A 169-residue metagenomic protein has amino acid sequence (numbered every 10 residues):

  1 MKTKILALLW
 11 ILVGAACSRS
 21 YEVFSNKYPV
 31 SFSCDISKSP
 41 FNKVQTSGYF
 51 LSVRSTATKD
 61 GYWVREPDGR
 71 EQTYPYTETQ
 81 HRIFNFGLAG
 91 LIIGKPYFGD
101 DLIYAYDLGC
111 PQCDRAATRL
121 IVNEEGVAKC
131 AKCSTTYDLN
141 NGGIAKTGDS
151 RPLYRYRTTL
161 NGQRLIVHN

Functional and structural regions predicted by a protein language model:
K2-W10: Sec-dependent signal peptide recognition, specifically the positively charged N-region followed immediately by
K4, P96-Y97, A145: A general structural-boundary detector
L9, L102-A105, E125, L153: Flanking scaffold residues of small Cys/His-coordinated metal-binding clusters
V13-A16: C-terminal motif of bacterial Sec signal peptides marking the signal peptidase cleavage site
S20-V122, R157-N169: N-terminal pre-ligand scaffold of iron-sulfur
Y104, G109-G148: Acidic, glycine-rich flexible loop segments
T135-N169: Short Fe-S-cluster ligation motifs
